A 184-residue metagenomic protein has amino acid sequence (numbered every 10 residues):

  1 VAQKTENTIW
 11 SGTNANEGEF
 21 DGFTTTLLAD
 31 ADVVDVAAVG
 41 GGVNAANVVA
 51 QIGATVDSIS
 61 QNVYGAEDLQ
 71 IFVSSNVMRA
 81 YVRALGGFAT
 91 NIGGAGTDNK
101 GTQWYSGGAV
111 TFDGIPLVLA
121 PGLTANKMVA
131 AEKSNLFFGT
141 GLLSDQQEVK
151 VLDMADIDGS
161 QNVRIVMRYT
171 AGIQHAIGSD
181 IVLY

Functional and structural regions predicted by a protein language model:
V1-Q3, T97: Short, charged N-terminal helix-start/capping segments
Q3-E19: Short, glycine/acidic-rich hinge or "gate" loops at secondary-structure transitions that mediate conformational
E17-A50, V82-Y184: Sequence/fold signature of self-assembling virion shell proteins
V49-F88: Ordered core of a single globular domain
